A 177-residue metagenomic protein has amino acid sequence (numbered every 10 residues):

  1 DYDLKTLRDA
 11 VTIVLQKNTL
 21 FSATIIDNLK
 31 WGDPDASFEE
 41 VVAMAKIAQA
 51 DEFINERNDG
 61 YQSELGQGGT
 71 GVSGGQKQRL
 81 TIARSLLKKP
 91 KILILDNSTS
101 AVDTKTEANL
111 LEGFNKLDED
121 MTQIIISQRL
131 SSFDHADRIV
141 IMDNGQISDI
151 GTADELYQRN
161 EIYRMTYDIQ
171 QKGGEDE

Functional and structural regions predicted by a protein language model:
D1, K5-R8, I26-Q67, E112 (+2 more regions): ABC ATPase nucleotide-binding domain helical subdomain, centered on the C-loop/LSGGQ "ABC signature"
K5, V11-Q16, T122-I124: ABC nucleotide-binding domain signature
A10-T19, D33, G68-G69, L130: ABC ATPase nucleotide-binding domain signature
E39, I47, N55-G60, N97 (+3 more regions): C-terminal portion of ABC ATPase nucleotide-binding domains
D51-L80, L95-S98, V102-K105, A153 (+1 more regions): ABC-fold ATPase nucleotide-binding domain signature/coupling loops
S73-G74, L80-S85, N109, I125: ABC ATPase nucleotide-binding domain "signature" region
L87-K91, D120: A short, proline-enriched helix->beta-strand linker immediately N-terminal to the Walker B motif in ABC-type P-loop
D103-G113: Conserved D-loop/post-Walker B switch-helix segment of ABC ATPase nucleotide-binding domains
